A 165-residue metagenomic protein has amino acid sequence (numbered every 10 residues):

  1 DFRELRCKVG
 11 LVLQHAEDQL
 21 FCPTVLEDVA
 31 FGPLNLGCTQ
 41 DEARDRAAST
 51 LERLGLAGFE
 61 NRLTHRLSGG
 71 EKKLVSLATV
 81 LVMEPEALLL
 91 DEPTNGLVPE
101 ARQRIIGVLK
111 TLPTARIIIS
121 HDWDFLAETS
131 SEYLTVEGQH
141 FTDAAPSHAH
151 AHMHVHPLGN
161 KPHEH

Functional and structural regions predicted by a protein language model:
D41-F59: Conserved ABC ATPase "signature" region
L63-L67, E71: Conserved ABC ATPase signature
L77-A78, I105: Hydrophobic anchor residue at the start of the ABC signature
L88-D91: Catalytic Walker B motif of ABC-type/P-loop ATPase nucleotide-binding domains
V98: ABC-family nucleotide-binding domains
S120-H121: H-loop/switch region of ABC-family ATPase nucleotide-binding domains
G138-H165: Conserved beta-strand-loop-alpha-helix hinge in the C-terminal portion of ABC ATPase nucleotide-binding domains
